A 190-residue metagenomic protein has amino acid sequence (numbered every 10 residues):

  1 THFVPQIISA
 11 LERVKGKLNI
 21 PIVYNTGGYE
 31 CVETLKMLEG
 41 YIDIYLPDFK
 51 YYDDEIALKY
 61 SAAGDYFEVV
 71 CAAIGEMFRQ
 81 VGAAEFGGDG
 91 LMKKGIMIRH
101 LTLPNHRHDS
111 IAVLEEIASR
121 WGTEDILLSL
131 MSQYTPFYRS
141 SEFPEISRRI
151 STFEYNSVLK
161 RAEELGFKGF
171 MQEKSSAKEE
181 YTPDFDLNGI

Functional and structural regions predicted by a protein language model:
T1-P144: Conserved AdoMet/S-adenosylmethionine-binding subsite of the radical SAM
A83-E85, G90-K94, F153-A177: C-terminal accessory region of radical SAM enzymes
I111-L114, T152, N156: Short amphipathic alpha-helical segment that frequently serves as the phosphate-/nucleotide-binding helix
P144-S151: A hydrophobic, small-residue-rich beta->alpha segment in the mid-to-C-terminal subdomain of diverse proteins
E173-I190: Radical SAM enzyme core and accessory elements
